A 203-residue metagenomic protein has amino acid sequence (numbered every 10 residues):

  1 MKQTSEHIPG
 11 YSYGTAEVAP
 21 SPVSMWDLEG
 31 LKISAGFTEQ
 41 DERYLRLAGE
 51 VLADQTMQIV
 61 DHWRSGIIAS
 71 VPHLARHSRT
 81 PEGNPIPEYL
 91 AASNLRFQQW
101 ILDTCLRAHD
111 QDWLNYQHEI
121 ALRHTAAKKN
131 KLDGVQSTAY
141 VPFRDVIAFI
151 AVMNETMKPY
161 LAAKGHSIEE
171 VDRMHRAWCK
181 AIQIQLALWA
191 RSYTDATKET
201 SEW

Functional and structural regions predicted by a protein language model:
K2-S34, A163-W203: Short terminal or interdomain "cap/linker" segment that borders an active site or interface and mediates
P20-V23, F37-Q40, S70, Y89 (+1 more regions): Non-membrane alpha-helical secondary structure
L31, A53-M157: Heme-based O2/NO sensor domains and their adjacent alpha-helical segments, primarily globin folds but also including
A35-L47, A127-V135: Short, charged/polar, low-complexity loop and linker segments that flank or interrupt alpha-helical bundles
T156-P159, L188: Short loop/turn segments at secondary-structure transitions that flank enzyme active sites
